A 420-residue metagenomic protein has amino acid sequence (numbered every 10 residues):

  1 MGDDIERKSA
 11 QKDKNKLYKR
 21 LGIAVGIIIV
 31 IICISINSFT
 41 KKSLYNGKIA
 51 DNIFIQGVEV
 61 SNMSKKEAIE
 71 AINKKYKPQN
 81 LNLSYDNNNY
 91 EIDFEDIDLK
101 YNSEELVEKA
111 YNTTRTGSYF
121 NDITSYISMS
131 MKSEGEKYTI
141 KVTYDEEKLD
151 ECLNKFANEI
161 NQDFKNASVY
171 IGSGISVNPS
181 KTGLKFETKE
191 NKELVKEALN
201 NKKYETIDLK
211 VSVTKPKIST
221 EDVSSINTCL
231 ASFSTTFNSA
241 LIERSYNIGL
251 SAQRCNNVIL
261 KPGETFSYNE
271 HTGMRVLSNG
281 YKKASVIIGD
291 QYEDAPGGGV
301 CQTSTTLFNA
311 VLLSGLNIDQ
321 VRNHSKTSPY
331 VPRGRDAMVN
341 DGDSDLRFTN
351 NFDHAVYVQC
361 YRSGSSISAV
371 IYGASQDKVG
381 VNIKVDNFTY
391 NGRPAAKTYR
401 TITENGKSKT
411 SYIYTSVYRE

Functional and structural regions predicted by a protein language model:
M1-Y18: N-terminal Lys/Arg-rich, disordered targeting/topogenic segments
G2, K155, D163, K192-E420: Well-ordered beta-sheet/strand-loop patches within structured domains
K8, I28, I32, D386-F388 (+1 more regions): Compositionally biased, intrinsically disordered low-complexity segments
I23, T40-K41, S278-Y281: Short hydrophobic/aromatic-rich motifs at helix boundaries and adjacent loops
I23-N37: Hydrophobic membrane-insertion alpha-helices, especially the h-region of bacterial N-terminal signal peptides
V30, K66, K189, S304-T305: Conserved structured core elements
I36-A50: Aromatic-capped interface at the extracytoplasmic side of an N-terminal signal-anchor transmembrane helix
N46-S285, E293: Short glycine/threonine-rich beta-strand-turn micro-motifs
